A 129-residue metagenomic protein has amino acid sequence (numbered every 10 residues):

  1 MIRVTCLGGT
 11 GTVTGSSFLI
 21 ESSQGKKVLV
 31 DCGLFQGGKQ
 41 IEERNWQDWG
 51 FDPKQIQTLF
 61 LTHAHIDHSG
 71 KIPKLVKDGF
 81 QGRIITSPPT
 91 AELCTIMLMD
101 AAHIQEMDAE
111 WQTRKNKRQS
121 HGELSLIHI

Functional and structural regions predicted by a protein language model:
M1-R3: Extreme N-terminal starter segment of soluble prokaryotic enzymes
G8-T10: Short Gly/Pro-enriched turn/cap motifs at secondary-structure boundaries
T12, S22-L61, H65-G82, T86 (+2 more regions): Pre-active-site segment of Zn-dependent metallo-hydrolases
T14-S16: Residue-level marker for the onset of beta-strands and adjacent loop->beta junctions in well-ordered domains
